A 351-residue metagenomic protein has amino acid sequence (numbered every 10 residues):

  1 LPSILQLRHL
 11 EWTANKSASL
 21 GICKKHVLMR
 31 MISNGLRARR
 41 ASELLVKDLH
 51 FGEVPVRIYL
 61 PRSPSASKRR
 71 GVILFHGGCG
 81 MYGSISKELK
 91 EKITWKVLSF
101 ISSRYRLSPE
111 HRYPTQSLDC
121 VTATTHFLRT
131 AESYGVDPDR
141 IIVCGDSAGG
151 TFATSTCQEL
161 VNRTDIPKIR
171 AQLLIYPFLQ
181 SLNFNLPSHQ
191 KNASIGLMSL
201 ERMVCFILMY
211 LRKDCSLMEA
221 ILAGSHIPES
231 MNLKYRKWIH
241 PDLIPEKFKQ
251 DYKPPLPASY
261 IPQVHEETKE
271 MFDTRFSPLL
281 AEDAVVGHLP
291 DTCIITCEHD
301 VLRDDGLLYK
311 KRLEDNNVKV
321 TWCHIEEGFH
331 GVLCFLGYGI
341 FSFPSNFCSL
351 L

Functional and structural regions predicted by a protein language model:
I4-S19, C23, G35-L351: Alpha/beta-hydrolase superfamily serine-hydrolase fold, recognizing
L28-R30: Extended alpha-helical scaffolding regions
